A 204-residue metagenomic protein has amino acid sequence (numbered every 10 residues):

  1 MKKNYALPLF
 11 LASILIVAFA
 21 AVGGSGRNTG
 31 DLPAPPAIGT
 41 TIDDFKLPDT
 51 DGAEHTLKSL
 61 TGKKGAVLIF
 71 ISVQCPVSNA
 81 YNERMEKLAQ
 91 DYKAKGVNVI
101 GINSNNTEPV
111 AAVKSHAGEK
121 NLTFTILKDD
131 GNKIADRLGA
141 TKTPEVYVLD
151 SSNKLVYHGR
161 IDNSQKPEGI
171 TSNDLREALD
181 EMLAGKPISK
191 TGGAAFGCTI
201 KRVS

Functional and structural regions predicted by a protein language model:
K2-F10: Bacterial N-terminal signal peptides that target proteins for export
L9-A18: Bacterial N-terminal signal peptides
R27-K58: N-terminal "domain-start" segment that seeds a small globular fold
K58-N79, L179: Short active-site neighborhood of thiol/selenol oxidoreductases, capturing the structured segment around
K63-A66, A94-N98, N121-F124, S151-K154: Loop/turn elements at helix/coil->beta-strand transitions in domains of secreted/extracellular proteins
S72-N82, N106, V146, G197-S204: Short, thiol/selenol-centered motifs that function as redox-active sites or metal-ligating centers
N79-K120, L127-R137: Structural microenvironment flanking redox-active thiols in thiol-disulfide oxidoreductases
D129-V203: Thiol/selenol-based redox catalytic cores and closely related redox-interacting motifs
